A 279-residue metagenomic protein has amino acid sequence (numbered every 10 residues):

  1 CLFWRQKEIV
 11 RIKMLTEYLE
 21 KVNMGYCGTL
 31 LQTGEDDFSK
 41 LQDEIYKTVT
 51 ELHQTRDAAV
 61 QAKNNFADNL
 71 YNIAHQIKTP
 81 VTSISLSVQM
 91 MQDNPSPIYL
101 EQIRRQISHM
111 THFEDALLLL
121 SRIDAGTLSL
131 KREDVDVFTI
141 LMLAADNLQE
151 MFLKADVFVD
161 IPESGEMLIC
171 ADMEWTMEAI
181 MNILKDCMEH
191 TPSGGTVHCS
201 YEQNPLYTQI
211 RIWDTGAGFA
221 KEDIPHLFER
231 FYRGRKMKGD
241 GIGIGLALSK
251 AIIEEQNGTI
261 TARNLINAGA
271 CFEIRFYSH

Functional and structural regions predicted by a protein language model:
A125-L130, L168-A171: Conserved micro-motifs of the catalytic ATP-binding
K131-D134, L153, F158-M167: Conserved catalytic submotifs in the C-terminal HATPase_c
V137-L141: Hydrophobic helix/adjacent strand patch within the catalytic HATPase_c
D186-M188: Short helix-loop "hinge" at the ATP-lid/N-box region of the Bergerat-fold HATPase_c
F219-Y232: Short conserved segment of the HATPase_c
G245, S249: Short alpha-helical Gxxx[C/S/T] motif in the catalytic ATP-binding
G258-T259: Conserved glycine-rich
